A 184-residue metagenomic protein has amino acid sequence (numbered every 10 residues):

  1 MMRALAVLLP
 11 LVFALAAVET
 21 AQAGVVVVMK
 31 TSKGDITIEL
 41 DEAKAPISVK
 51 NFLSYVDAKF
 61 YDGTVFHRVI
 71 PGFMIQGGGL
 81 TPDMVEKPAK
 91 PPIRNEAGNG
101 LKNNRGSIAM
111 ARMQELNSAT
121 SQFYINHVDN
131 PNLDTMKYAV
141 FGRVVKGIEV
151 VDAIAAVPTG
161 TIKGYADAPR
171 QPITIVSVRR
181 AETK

Functional and structural regions predicted by a protein language model:
M1-L9: Bacterial N-terminal signal peptides that target proteins for export
V12-K184: Cyclophilin-like peptidyl-prolyl cis-trans isomerases
